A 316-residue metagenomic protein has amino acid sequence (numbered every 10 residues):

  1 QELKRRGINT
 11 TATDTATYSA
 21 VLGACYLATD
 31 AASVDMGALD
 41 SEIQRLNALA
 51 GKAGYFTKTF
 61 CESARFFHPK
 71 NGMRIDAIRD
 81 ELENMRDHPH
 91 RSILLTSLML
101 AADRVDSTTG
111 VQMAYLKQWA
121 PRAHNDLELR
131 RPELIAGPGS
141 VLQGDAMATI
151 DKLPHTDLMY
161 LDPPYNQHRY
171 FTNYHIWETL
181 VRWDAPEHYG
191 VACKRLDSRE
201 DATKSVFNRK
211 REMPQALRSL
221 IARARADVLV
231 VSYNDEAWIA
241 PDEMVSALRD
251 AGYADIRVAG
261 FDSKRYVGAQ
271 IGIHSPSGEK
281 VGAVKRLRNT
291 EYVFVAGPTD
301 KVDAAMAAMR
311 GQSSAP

Functional and structural regions predicted by a protein language model:
Q1-S41, H168-R182: Conserved S-adenosyl-L-methionine
T13-D14, L142-D145, L161-P164, R209 (+1 more regions): Short His-Asn-centered micro-motif
Y18, G23-A77: Conserved phosphoryl-transfer catalytic core
K52-A53, T57-Y174, P186-T203: SAM-dependent nucleic-acid methyltransferase catalytic core
D184-A192, D227-N234: Conserved beta-strand signature within the Rossmann-like core of class I S-adenosyl-L-methionine
T203-Y253, G260-F261: Conserved Class I SAM-dependent methyltransferase catalytic core
I239-A315: C-terminal catalytic and target-recognition region of SAM-dependent MTase-like enzymes, primarily methyltransferases
